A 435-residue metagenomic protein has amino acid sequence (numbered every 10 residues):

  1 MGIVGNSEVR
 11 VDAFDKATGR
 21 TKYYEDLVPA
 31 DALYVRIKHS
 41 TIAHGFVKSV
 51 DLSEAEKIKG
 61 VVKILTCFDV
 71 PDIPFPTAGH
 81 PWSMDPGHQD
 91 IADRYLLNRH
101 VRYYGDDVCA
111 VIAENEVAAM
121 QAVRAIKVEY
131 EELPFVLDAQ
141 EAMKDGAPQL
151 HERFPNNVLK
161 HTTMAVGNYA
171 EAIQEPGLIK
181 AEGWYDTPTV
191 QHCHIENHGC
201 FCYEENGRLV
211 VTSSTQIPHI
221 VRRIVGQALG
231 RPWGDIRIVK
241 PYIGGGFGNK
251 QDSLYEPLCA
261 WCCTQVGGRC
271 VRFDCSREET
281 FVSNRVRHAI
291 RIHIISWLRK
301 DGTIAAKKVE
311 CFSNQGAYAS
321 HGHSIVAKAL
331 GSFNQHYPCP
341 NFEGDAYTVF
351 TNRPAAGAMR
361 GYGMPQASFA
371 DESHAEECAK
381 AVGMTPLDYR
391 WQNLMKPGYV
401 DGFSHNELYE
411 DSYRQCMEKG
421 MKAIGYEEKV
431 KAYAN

Functional and structural regions predicted by a protein language model:
M1-P155, L159, G267: Flexible, low-hydrophobicity surface segments
N6, D12-T18, D85-H88, N156-C200 (+1 more regions): Glycine-rich loop/linker segments at domain edges
I37-F68, C109-E129, C200-G267, S324-S332 (+3 more regions): Alpha-helical support elements that line or immediately flank enzyme active sites and cofactor-binding pockets
C67, E182, D235-P241, G268-E278 (+4 more regions): Beta-strand segments within the central parallel beta-sheet cores of soluble alpha/beta enzyme folds
V70, T215-P218, Y242-G246, C275-R285 (+3 more regions): Acidic, glycine-rich active-site loops and adjacent beta-strand->loop/helix elements that engage anionic groups
P74-G79, A122-A125, S214, R222-I224 (+6 more regions): Short acidic, glycine/serine/threonine-rich loops at helix termini
D85-A118, F247-K300, A356-A381, S404-Y426: Glycine-rich and small/hydrophobic secondary-structure elements
G146-L229, L394-N435: Helix-loop-helix junctions that connect adjacent transmembrane helices in secondary transporters/permeases, recognized
